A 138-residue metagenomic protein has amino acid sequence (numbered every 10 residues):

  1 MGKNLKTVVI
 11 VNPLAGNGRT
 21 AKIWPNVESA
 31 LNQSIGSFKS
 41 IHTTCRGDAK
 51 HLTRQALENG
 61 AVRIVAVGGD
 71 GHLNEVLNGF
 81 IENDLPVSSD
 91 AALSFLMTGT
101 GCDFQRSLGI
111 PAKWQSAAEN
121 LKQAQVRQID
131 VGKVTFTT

Functional and structural regions predicted by a protein language model:
M1-V67, N74, N78, Q115-E119: ATP/NTP phosphate-donor binding region
S34, T43, I81-T138: Catalytic core of DAGKc-family lipid kinases
G69-D70, G99: Gly/Ser-rich catalytic serine loop of serine hydrolases
H72-N74, D103: Short, active-site-adjacent cap segments at secondary-structure transitions
